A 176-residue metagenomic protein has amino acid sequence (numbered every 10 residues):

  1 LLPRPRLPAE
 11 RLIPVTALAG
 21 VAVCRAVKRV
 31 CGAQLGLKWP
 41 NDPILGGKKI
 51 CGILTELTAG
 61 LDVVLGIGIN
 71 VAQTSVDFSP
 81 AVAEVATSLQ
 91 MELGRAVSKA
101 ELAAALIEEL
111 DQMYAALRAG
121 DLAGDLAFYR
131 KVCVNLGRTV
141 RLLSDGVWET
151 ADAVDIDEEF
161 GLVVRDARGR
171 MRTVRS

Functional and structural regions predicted by a protein language model:
L1-D62, V85-E108, Q112-A119: Contiguous, small/hydrophobic- and glycine-enriched helical/loop subdomains that border and often "cap" functional
E10, V15, P80-V82, D157 (+1 more regions): Short, solvent-exposed amphipathic alpha-helical segments in soluble enzyme and RNA/protein-processing domains
K38-W39, K48, Q73, D77 (+3 more regions): Residue-level signal for pocket-adjacent positions within structured domains
N41, C51, I67, V85-T87 (+3 more regions): Structural beta-strand/beta-sheet cores of well-ordered domains, especially the beta-sheet scaffolds that support
I53, I67-I69, D152-V154: A short, well-structured catalytic beta-strand-centered motif of the EAL phosphodiesterase domain for c-di-GMP
G60-Q90: Short, acidic (Asp/Glu-rich) active-site segment that either coordinates a divalent metal cofactor
A104-S176: Glycine-rich, charge-dense phosphate/pyrophosphate-binding loop(s) and the adjacent flexible "lid"/catalytic subdomain
